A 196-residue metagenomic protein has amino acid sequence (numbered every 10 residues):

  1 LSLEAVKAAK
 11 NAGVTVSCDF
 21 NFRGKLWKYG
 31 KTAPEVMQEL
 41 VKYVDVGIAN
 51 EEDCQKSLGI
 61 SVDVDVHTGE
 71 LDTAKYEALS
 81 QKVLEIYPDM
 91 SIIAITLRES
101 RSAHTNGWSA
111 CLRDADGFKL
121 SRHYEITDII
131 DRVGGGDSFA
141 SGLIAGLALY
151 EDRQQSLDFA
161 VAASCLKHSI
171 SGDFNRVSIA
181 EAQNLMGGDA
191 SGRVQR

Functional and structural regions predicted by a protein language model:
L1-K119, E125-I126, N175-N184, A190 (+1 more regions): Ribokinase/PfkB-type carbohydrate-kinase core domain
K119, H123-D189, R193-R196: Conserved post-catalytic alpha-helical subdomain immediately downstream of the catalytic base and nucleotide-binding
